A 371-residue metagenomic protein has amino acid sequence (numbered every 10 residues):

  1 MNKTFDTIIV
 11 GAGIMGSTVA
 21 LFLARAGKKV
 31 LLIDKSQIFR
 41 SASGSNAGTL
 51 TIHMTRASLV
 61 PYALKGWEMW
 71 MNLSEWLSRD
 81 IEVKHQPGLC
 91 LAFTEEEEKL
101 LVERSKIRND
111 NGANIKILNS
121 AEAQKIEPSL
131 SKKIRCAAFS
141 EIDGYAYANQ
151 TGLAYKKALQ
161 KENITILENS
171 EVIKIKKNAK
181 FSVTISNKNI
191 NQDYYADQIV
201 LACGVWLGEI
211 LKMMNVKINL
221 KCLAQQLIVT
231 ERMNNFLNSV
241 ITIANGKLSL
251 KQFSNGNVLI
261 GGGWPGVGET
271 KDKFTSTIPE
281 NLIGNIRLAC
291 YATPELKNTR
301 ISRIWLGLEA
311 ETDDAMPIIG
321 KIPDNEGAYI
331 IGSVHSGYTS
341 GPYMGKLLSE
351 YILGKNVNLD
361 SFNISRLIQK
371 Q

Functional and structural regions predicted by a protein language model:
N2-M15, L31: Beta1/beta-strand and adjacent pyrophosphate-binding region of the FAD-binding site in flavoprotein oxidoreductases
A24-G44: Glycine-rich FAD pyrophosphate-binding loop
G48-I126, K247, L288: Dinucleotide-binding Rossmann-like beta1-alpha1 core, especially the glycine-rich loop that anchors the ADP
I81-C90, R104, K116-S120, Q124-E162 (+3 more regions): Helix-loop-beta segment of a Rossmann-like dinucleotide-binding subdomain
A138-D197: Helical element adjacent to the flavin cofactor pocket in flavoenzyme catalytic cores
Q192-N238: Central helical "cap/lid" subdomain
N234-N325: Active-site lid/adjacent beta-loop-alpha segment flanking the redox-cofactor pocket in flavoenzymes
Y291-Q371: C-terminal catalytic lobe of FAD-dependent flavoproteins
